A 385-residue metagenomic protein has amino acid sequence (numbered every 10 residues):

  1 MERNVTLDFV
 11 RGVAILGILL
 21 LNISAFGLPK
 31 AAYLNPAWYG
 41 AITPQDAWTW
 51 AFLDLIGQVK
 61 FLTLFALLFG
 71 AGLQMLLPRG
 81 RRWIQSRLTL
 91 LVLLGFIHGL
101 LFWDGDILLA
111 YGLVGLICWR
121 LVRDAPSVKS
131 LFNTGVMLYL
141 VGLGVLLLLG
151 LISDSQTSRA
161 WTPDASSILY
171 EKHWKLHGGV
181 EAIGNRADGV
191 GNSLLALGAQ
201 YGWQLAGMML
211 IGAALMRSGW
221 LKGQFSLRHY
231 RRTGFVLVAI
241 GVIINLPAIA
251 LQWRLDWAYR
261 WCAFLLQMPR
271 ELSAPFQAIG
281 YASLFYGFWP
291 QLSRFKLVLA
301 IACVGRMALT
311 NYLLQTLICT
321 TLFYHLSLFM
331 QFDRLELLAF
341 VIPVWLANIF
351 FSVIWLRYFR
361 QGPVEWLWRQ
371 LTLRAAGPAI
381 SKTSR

Functional and structural regions predicted by a protein language model:
M1-F69, L76: N-terminal signal-anchor module of multipass membrane proteins
A32-N35, L251-L265: Membrane-interface interhelical connector segments
A41-L53, G178-S193, W257-Q267: Juxtamembrane membrane-water interface segments that cap and precede transmembrane helices
T63-P78, L109-V122, Q200-G223, S273-S293: Specific transmembrane alpha-helix
G80-R82, W119-T134, A214-V236: Solvent-exposed interhelical
N133-L215: Long hydrophobic alpha-helical segments that form multi-pass transmembrane helix bundles in integral membrane proteins
L205, Y259-Y358: Alpha-helical transmembrane segments of multi-pass integral membrane proteins
R360-R385: Membrane-proximal cytoplasmic C-terminal regulatory module of class A 7TM GPCRs
